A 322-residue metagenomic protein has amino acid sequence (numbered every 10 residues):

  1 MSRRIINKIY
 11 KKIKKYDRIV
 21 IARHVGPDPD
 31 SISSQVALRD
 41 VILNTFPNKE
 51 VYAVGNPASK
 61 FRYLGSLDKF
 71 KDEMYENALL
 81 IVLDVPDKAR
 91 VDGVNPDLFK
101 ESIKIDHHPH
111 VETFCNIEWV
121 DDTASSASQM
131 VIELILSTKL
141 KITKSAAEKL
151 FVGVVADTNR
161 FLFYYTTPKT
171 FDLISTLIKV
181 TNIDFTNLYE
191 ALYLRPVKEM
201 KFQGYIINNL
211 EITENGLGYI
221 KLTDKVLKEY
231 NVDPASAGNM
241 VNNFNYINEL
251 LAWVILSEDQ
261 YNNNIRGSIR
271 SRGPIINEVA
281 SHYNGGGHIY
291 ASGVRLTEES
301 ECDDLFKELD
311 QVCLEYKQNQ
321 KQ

Functional and structural regions predicted by a protein language model:
M1-N7, A89-V91, N95-S102, T123-V131: An acidic intrinsically disordered interaction segment
S2-R62, D72-A78, A156-Q322: Hydrophobic helix-and-loop "lid/oligomerization" segment in the mid-to-C-terminal part of catalytic domains
E50-Y52, E101, E118, K141: Conserved beta-strand segments of alpha/beta enzyme cores
A53, V82, K104, W119-D121 (+1 more regions): Structural signal for conserved beta-strand scaffold positions within catalytic alpha/beta enzyme cores
Y63-I117: Active-site cofactor/cluster-binding pocket
D68-D72, V120-T123, S271-R272: Short, hinge-like loop/turn segments at secondary-structure boundaries
E73-M74, N95-D97, V111-E112, I142-K144 (+3 more regions): Solvent-exposed alpha-helices and their adjacent loops that cap or buttress functional pockets in soluble metabolic
H108-T176: Short alpha-helices
